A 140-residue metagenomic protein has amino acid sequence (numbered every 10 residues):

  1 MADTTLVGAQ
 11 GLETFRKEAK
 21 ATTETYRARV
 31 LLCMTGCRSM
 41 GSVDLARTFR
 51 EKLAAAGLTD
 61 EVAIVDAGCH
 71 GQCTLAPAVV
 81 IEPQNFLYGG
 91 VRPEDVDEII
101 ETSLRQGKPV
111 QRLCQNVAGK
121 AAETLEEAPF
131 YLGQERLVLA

Functional and structural regions predicted by a protein language model:
M1-A140: Feature of Fe-S/electron-transfer and energy-metabolism proteins that preferentially highlights extended coupling
